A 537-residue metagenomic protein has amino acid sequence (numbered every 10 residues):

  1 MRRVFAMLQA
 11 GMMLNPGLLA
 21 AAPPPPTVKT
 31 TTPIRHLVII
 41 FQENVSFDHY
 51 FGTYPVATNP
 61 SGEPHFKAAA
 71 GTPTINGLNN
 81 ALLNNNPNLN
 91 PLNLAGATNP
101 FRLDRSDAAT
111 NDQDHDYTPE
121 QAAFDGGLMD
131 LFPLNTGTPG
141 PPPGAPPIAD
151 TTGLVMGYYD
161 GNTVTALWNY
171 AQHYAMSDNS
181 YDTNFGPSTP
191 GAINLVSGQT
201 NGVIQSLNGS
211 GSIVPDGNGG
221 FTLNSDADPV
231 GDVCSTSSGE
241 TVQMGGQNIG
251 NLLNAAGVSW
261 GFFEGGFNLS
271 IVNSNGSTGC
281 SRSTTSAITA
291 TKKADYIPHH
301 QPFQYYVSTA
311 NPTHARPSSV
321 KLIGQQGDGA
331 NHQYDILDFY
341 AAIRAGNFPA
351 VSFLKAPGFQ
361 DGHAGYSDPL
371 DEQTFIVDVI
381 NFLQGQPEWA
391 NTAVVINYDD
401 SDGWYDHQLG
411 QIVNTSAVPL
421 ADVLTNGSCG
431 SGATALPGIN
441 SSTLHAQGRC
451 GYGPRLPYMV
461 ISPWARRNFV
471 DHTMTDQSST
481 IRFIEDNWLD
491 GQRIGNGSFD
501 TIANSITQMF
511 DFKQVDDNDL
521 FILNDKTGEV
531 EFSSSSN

Functional and structural regions predicted by a protein language model:
R2-A10: Sec-dependent signal peptide recognition, specifically the positively charged N-region followed immediately by
V4, P16-A20: Hydrophobic membrane-targeting alpha-helices
Q9-G17: Hydrophobic core
A20-N537: N-terminal pro-sequences and low-complexity stem/linker regions of secreted or lumenal proteins
